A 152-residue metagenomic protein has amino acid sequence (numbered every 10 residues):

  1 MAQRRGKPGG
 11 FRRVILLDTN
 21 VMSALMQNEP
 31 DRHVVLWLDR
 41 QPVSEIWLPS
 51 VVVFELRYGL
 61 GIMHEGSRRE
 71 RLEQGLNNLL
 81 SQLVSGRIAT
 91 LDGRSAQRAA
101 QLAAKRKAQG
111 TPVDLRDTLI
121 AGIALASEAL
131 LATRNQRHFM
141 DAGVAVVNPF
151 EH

Functional and structural regions predicted by a protein language model:
M1-V52, G61-N78, R137, D141: Short, well-structured N-terminal submotif of metal-dependent ribonuclease cores
A2-R13, Y58-H64, Q82-L130, R134: Active-site neighborhoods of divalent-metal-dependent phosphate/nucleic-acid chemistry enzymes
W47-P49, A89, A132, V147: Structural detector of well-ordered beta-strand residues that form the stable sheet scaffold of enzyme domains
S50-V52, D92, N135, F150: Residues at the C-termini of beta-strands that transition into short coil/loop
E55: Acidic-residue sensor for enzyme active/binding pockets
H64-R69, R106-K107, N148-H152: Short, hinge-like loop/turn segments at secondary-structure boundaries
L130, R137, H152: Flexible glycine-rich beta->alpha loop in the catalytic core of nucleotide-sugar glycosyltransferases
